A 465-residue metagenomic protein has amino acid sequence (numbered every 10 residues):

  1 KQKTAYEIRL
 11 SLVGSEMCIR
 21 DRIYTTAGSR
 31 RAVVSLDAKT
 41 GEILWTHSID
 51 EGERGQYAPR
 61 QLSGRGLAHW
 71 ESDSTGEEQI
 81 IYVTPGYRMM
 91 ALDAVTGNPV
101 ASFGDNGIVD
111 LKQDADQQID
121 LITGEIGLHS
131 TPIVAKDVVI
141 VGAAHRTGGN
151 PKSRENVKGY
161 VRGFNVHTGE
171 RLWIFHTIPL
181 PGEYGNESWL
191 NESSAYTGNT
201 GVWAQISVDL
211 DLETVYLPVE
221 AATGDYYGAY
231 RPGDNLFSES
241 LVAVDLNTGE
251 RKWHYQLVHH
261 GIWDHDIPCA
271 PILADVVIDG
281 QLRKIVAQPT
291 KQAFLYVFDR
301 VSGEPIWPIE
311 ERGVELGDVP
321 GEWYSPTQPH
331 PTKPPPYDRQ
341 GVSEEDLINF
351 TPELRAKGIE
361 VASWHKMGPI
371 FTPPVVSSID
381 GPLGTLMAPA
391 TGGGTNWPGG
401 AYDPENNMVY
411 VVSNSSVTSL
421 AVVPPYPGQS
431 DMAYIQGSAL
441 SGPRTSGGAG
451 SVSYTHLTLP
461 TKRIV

Functional and structural regions predicted by a protein language model:
Q2-G14, I19, H456, K462-V465: Single conserved hydrophobic/aromatic residue that forms the stacking wall/gate of nucleotide- or nucleobase-binding
K3, E7, K158, P268: Short coil/loop residues immediately preceding or within conserved phosphate-binding loops of NTP-utilizing enzyme
S15-E16, R20-A32, P59-R88, G124-P151 (+6 more regions): Repeat-blade elements of multi-bladed beta-propeller folds
R20, T25-T26, G392-L420, S430-L457: C-terminal substrate/ligand-recognition segments
V33-Y57, S74, M89-T123, R154 (+7 more regions): Extracytoplasmic/lumenal domain signature
P334-S416: Long, low-complexity segments enriched in small/aliphatic residues
